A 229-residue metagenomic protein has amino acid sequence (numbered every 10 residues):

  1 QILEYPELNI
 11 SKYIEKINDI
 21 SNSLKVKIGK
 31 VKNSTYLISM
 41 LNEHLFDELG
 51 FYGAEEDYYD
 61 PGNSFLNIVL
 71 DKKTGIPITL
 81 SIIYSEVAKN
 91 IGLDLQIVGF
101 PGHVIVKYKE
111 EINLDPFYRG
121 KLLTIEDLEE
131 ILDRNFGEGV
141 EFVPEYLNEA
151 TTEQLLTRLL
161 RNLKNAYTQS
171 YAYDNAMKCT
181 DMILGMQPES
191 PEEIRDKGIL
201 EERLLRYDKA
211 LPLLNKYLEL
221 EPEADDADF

Functional and structural regions predicted by a protein language model:
Q1-F229: A structural boundary/capping signal
